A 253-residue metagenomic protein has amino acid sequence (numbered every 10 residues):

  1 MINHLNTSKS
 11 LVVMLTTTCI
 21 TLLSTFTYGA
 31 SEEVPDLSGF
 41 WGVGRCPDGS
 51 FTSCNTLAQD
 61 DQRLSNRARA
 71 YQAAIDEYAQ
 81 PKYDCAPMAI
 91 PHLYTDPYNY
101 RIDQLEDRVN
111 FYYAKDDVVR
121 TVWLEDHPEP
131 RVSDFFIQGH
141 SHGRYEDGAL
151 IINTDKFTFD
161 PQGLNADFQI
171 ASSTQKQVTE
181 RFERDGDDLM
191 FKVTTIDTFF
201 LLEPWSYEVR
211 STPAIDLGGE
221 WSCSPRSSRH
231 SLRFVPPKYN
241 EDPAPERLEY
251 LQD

Functional and structural regions predicted by a protein language model:
I2-L15: Bacterial N-terminal signal peptides that target proteins for export
I2-N3, T25-G29: Short, low-complexity disordered leader/linker segments with a strong preference for bacterial N-terminal type II
S10-V12, F26, E208: Serine/proline-rich low-complexity intrinsically disordered segments, especially terminal tails, linkers
V13-S24: Bacterial N-terminal signal peptides
Y28-D253: Hydrophobic small-molecule pocket/channel-lining residues, especially in calycin-type beta-barrels
